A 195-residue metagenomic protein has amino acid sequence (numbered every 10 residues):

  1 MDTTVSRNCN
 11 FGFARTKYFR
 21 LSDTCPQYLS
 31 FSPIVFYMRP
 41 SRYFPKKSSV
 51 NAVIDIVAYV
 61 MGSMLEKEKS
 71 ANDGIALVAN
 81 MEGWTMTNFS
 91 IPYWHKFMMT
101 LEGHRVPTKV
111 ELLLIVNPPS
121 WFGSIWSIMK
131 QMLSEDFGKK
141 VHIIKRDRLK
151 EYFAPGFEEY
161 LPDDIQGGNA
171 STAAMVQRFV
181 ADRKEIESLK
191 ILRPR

Functional and structural regions predicted by a protein language model:
M1-R195: Basic, amphipathic alpha-helical/coil surface patches used to engage anionic, phosphate-bearing ligands and membranes
